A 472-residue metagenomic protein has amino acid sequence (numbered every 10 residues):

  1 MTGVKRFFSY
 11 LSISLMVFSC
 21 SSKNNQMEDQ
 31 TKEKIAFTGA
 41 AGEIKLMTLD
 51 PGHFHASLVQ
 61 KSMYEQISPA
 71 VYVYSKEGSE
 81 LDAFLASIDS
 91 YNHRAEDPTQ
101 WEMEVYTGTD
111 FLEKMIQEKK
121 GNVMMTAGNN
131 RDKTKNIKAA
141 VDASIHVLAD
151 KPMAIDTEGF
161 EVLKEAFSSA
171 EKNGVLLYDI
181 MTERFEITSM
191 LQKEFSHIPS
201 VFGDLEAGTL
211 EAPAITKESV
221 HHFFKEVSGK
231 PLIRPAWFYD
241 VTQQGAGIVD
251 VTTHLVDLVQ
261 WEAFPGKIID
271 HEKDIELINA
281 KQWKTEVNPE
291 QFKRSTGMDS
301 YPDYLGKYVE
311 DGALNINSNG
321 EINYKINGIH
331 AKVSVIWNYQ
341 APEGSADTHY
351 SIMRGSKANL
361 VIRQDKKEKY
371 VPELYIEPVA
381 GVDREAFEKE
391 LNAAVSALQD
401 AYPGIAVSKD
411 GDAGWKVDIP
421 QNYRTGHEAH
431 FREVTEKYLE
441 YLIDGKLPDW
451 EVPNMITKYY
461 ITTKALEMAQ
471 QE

Functional and structural regions predicted by a protein language model:
V4, S22-A143, E158-L177: N-terminal glycine-/serine-/threonine-rich beta1-alpha1-beta2 phosphate-ribose binding loop of Rossmann-like
V4-I13: Sec-dependent signal peptide recognition, specifically the positively charged N-region followed immediately by
V17-S21: C-terminal motif of bacterial Sec signal peptides marking the signal peptidase cleavage site
S79-D82, R131-T134, K138, E161 (+4 more regions): A structural signal for well-ordered alpha-helical segments within the folded catalytic domains of diverse enzymes
S144, D150-P152: Short helix/strand-capping hinge loops at secondary-structure junctions that flank key functional elements
A154-I233, G245: A contiguous active-site-proximal alpha/beta segment in oxidoreductase catalytic domains
G229-A346: Rossmann-like dinucleotide-binding domain that binds NAD(P)(H)
L255, V259-Q260, K267, E272 (+3 more regions): C-terminal helical cap and adjacent loop that interface with cofactors, partners, or active-site loops
